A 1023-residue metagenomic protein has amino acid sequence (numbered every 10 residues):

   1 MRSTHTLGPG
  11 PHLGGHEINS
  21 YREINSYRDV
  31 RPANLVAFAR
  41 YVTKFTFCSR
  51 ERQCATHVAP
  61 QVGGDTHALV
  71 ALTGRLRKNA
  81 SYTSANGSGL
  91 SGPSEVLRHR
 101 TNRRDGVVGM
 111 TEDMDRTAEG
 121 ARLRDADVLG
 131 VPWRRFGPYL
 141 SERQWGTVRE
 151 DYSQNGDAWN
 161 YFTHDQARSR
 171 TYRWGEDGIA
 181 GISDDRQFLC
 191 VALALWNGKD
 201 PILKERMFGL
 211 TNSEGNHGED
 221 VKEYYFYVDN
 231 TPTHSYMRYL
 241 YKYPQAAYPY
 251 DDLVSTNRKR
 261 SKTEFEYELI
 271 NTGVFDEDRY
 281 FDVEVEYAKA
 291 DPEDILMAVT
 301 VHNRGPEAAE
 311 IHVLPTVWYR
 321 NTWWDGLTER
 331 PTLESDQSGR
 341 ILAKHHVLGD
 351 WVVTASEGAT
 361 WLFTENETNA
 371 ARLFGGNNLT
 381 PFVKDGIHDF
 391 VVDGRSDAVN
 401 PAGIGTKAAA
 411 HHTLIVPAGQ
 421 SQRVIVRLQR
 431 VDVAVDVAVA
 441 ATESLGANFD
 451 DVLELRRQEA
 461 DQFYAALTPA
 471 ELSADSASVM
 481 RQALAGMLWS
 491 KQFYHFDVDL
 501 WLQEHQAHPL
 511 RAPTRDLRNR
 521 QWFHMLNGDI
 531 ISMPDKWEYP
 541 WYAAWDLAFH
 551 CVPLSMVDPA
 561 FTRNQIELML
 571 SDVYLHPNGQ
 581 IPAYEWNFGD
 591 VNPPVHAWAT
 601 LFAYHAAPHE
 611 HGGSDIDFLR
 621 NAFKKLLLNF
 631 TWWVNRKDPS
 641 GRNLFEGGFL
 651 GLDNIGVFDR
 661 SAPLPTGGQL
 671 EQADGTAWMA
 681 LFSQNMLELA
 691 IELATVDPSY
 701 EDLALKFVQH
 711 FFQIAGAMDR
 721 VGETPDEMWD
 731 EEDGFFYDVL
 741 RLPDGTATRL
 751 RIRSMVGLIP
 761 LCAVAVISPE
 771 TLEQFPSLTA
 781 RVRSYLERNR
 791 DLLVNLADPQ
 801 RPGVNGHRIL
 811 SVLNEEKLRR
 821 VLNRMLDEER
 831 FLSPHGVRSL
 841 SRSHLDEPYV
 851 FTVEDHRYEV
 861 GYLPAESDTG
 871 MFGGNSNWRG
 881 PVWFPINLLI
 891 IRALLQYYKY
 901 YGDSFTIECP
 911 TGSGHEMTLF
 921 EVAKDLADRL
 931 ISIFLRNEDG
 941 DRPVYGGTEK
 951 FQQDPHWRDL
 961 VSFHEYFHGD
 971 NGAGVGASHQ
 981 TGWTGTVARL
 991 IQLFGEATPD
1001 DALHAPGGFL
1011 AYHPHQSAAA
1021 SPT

Functional and structural regions predicted by a protein language model:
S3-H5, R22, R28, R50: Compositionally biased, intrinsically disordered low-complexity segments enriched in Pro/Arg/Gln/His
T6, L13, E17, V30 (+5 more regions): Short hydrophobic alpha-helical segments enriched in small aliphatic residues
G8-G10, G14-G15, G63-G64, G74 (+2 more regions): Residue-identity detector for glycine
E17, E23, Q61, R77-K78 (+1 more regions): Charged/polar low-complexity intrinsically disordered segments
A55, N86, E95, R100-G106 (+3 more regions): Acidic, mature catalytic/reactive cores of soluble proteins
